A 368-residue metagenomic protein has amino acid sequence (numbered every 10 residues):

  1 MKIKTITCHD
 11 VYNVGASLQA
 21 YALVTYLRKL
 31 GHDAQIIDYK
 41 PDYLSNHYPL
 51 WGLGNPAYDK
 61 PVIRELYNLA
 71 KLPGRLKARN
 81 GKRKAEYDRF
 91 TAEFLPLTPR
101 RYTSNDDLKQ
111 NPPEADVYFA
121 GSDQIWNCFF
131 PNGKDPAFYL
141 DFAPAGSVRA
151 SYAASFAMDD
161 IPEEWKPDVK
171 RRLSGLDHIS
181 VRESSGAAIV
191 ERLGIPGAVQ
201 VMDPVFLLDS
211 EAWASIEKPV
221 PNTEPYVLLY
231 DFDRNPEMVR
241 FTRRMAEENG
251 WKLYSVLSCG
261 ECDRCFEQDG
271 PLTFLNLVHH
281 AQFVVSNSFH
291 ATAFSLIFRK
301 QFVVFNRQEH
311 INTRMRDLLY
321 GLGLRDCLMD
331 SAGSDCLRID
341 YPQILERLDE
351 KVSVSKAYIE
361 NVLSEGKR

Functional and structural regions predicted by a protein language model:
M1-R368: Active-site anion-handling motifs in enzyme catalytic cores
